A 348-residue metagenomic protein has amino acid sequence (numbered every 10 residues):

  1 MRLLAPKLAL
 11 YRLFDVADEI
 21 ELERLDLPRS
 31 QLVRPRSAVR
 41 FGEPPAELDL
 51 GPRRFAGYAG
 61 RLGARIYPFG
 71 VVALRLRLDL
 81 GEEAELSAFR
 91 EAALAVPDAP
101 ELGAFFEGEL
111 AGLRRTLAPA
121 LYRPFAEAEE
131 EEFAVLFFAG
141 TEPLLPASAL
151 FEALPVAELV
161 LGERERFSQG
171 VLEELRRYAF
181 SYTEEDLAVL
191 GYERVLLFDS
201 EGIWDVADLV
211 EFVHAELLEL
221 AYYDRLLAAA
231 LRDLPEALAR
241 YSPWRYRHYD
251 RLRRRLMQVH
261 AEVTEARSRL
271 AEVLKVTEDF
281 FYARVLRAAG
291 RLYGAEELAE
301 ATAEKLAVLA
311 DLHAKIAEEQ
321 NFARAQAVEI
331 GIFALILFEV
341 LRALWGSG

Functional and structural regions predicted by a protein language model:
M1-G191: Short Lys/Arg-enriched alpha/beta "domain-start" segment
D18, G81-E83, G202, L337 (+1 more regions): Generic "edge-of-domain/loop-turn" microfeature
L76-L80, S200-E201, T264: Secondary-structure transition/turn motif
S87-R90, G103, E107, A111-R114 (+9 more regions): Generic detector of well-ordered alpha-helical segments enriched in charged/polar residues, highlighting helical
A95-A99, F212, L218-A221, I332: Short, surface-exposed linear patches
E193-L197, A229, V273-D279: Short, functional N-terminal and low-complexity linear motifs
L196-E262: Membrane-proximal low-complexity regions enriched in glycine and acidic/polar residues
P235-V340, G346: Membrane-associated alpha-helical segments
